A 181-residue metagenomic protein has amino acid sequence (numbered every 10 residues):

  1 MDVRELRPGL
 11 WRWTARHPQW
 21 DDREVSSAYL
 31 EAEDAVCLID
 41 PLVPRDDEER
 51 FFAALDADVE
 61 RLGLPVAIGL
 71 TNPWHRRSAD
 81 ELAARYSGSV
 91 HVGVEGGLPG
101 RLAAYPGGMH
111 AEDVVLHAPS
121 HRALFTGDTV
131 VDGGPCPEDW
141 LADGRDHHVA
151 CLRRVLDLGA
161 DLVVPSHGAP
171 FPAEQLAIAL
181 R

Functional and structural regions predicted by a protein language model:
M1-E5, Y29: Short, exposed beta-strand/loop patches in secreted or surface proteins that constitute
D2, H17-Q19, A35-D46, Y105-R181: Metallo-beta-lactamase
R7-L10, E24-S27, A111-V115: Short hydrophobic/aromatic beta-strand or adjacent loop that forms the aromatic wall/cage of a ligand/substrate-binding
R7-T14, L98-A103: Short, hydrophobic/aromatic-rich segments at coil-to-beta transitions
R12, Y29-E31, H117-P119: Short, well-ordered beta-strand micro-motif
A15-A67: Pre-active-site segment of Zn-dependent metallo-hydrolases
D46-E95: Active-site metal-binding motif and surrounding structural segment of the metallo-beta-lactamase
